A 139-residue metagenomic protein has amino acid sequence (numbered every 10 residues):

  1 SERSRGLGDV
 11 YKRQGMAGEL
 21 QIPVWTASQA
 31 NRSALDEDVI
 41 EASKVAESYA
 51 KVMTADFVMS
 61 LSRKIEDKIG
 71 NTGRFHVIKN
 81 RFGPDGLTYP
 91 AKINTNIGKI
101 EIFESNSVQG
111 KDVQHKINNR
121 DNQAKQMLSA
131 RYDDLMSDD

Functional and structural regions predicted by a protein language model:
S1, S28, A55: Active-site flanking residues adjacent to catalytic metal/cofactor-binding acidic residues
S1-Y11: Single conserved hydrophobic/aromatic residue that forms the stacking wall/gate of nucleotide- or nucleobase-binding
K12-L20, R32-D139: C-terminal regions of RecA-like/P-loop NTPase motor modules
P23-Q29: Structural recognition of the conserved hydrophobic beta-strand(s) that form the central parallel beta-sheet of P-loop
